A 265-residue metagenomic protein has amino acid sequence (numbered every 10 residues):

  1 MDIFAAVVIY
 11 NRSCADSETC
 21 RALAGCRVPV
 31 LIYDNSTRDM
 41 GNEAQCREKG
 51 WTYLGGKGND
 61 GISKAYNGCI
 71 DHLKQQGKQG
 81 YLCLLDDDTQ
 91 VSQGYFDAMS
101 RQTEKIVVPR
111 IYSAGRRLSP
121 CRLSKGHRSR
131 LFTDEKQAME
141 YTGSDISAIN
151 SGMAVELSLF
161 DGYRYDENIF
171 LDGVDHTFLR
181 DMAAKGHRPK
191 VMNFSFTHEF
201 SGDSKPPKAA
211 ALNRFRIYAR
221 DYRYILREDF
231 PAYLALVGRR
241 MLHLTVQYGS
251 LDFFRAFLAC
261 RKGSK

Functional and structural regions predicted by a protein language model:
A6-C26: Short, well-formed alpha-helical segments that are part of the catalytic scaffolds of diverse glycosyltransferases
G56-L73: Glycine-rich, basic loop-to-helix element that forms the pyrophosphate-binding segment of sugar-nucleotide handling
Q79-Q90: Short beta-strand-to-loop acidic/aromatic patch adjacent to the donor-nucleotide binding site
V107-L123: Short beta-strand-to-loop element that shapes/binds the nucleotide-sugar donor at the catalytic cleft/hinge
S124-I146: Short, flexible, basic/aromatic active-site loop/helix in glycosyltransferases
S147-A148, G152-V155, L159, Y163 (+1 more regions): A short, conserved alpha-helix in the catalytic core of glycosyltransferases
K190-A209, D221: Active-site donor/metal-binding and catalytic loop motifs of nucleotide-sugar-dependent glycosylation enzymes
A209-K265: Non-catalytic, C-terminal membrane-associated alpha-helical segments of glycosyltransferases
